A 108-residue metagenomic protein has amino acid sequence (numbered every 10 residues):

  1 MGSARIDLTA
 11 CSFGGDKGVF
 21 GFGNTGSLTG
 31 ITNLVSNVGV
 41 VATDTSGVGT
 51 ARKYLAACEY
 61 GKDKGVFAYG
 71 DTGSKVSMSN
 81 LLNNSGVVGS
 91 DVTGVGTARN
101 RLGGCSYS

Functional and structural regions predicted by a protein language model:
M1-S108: Polar, enzyme-active/binding microenvironments
